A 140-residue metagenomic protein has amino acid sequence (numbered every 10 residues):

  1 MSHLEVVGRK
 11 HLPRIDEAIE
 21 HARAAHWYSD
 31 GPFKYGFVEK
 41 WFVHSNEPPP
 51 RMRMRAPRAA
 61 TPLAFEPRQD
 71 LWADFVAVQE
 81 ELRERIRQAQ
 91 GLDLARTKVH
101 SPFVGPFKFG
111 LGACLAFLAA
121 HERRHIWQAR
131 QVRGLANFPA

Functional and structural regions predicted by a protein language model:
M1-V43, E80, R87-A140: Short, contiguous alpha-helical
K34-L94: Acidic/histidine-rich alpha-helical segments that form the ligand environment of transition-metal centers
